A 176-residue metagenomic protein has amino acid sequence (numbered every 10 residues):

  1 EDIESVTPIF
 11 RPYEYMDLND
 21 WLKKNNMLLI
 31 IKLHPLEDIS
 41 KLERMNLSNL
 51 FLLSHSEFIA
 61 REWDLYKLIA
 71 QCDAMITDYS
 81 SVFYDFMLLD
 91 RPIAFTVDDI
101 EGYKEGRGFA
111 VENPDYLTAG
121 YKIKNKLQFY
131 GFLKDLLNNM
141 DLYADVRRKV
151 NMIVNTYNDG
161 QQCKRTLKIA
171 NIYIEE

Functional and structural regions predicted by a protein language model:
E1-I3, H34-D38, F58-I59, S81-F83 (+4 more regions): Short, solvent-exposed loop/turn segments at secondary-structure junctions
E1-L47, N125, N158, Q162-K164: Conserved catalytic-core segment of nucleotide-activated headgroup transferases in glycan assembly
L29, I76, F86, F129 (+1 more regions): Hydrophobic, well-ordered secondary-structure elements that form the walls of internal hydrophobic environments
I31-L33, T77, V97: Short beta-strand/turn micro-motifs composed of small residues that flank or help shape donor/cofactor-binding pockets
L36-Y84: Donor nucleotide-activated moiety binding/catalytic core segment of transferases that use nucleotide-activated donors
R44-N49, S81-V154: Catalytic binding pocket for nucleotide-activated donors in carbohydrate/polymer assembly enzymes
D159-E176: C-terminal alpha-helical cap of glycosyltransferases
